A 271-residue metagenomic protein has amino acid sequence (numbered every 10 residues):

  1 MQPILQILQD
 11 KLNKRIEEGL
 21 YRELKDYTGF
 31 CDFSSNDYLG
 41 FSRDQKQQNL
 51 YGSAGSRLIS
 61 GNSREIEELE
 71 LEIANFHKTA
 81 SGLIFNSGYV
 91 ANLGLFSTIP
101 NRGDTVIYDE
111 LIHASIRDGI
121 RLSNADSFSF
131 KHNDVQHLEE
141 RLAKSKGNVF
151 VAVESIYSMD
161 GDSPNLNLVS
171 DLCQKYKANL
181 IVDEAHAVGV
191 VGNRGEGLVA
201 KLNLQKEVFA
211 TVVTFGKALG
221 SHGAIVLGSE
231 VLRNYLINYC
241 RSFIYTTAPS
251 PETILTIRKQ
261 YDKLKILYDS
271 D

Functional and structural regions predicted by a protein language model:
Q2-A54, G147: N-terminal "arm"/small-domain region of PLP-dependent enzymes with the aminotransferase-like
L50-G88: Conserved N-terminal alpha-helix of the aminotransferase class I/II PLP-enzyme fold
L95-A114: Conserved PLP-anchoring active-site segment centered on the Schiff-base-forming lysine
L122-N124, Y176, E207: Short, structured coil segments at secondary-structure junctions
F128-V182: Active-site phosphate-binding strand-loop segment of PLP-dependent enzymes
A200-Y235: Active-site PLP attachment segment
Y261-D271: Structural signature of PLP-dependent enzymes
